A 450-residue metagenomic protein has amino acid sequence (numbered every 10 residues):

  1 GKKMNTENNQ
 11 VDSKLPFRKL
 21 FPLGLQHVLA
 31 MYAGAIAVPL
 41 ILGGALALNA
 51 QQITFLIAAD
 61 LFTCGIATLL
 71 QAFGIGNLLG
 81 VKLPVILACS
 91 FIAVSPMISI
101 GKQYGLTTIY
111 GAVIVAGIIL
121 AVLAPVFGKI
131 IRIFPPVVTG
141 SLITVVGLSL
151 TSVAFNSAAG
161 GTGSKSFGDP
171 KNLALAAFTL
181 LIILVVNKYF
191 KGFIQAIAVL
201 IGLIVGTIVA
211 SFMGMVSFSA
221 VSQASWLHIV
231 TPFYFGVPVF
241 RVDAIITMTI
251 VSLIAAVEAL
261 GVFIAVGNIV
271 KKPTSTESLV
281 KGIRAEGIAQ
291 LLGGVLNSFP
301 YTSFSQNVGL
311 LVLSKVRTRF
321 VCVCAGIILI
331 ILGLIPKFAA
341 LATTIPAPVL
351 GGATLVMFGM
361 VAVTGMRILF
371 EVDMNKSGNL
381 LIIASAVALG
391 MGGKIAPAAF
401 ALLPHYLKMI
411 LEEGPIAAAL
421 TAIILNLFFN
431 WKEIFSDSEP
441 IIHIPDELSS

Functional and structural regions predicted by a protein language model:
G1-L23, F218-F233, N268-K272, G282 (+1 more regions): Intrinsically disordered, low-complexity non-transmembrane regions of multi-pass membrane transporters
M4-N5, A35-P39, G43, F178-Y189 (+5 more regions): Juxtamembrane interface elements at the cytosolic ends of transmembrane helices in multi-pass membrane proteins
D12, Y189-I201, W226-V230, F235 (+3 more regions): Hydrophobic, small-residue-rich membrane helices and short re-entrant helix-turn-helix hairpins that build
F17-K19, G43-K82, T247-R319, I444: Membrane-embedded helical hairpins/re-entrant loop segments and their flanking transmembrane helices within multi-pass
R18-M31, A35, G168-L180, I197-A198 (+3 more regions): Hydrophobic, membrane-embedded alpha-helices of multi-pass small-molecule transporters
L23-L61, L78-G105: Transmembrane helix-boundary motif of multi-pass solute transporters/channels
F55, L78-F91, R132-S141, I194-L200 (+4 more regions): Short, non-helical or kinked segments that cap or interrupt transmembrane helices
I100-S219, C324-G326, I330-E439: Membrane-embedded alpha-helical modules
